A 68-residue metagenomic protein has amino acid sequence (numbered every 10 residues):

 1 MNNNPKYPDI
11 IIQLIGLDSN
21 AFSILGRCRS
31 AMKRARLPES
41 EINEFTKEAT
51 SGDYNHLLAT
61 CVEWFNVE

Functional and structural regions predicted by a protein language model:
M1-E68: Long, contiguous binding/interaction regions
